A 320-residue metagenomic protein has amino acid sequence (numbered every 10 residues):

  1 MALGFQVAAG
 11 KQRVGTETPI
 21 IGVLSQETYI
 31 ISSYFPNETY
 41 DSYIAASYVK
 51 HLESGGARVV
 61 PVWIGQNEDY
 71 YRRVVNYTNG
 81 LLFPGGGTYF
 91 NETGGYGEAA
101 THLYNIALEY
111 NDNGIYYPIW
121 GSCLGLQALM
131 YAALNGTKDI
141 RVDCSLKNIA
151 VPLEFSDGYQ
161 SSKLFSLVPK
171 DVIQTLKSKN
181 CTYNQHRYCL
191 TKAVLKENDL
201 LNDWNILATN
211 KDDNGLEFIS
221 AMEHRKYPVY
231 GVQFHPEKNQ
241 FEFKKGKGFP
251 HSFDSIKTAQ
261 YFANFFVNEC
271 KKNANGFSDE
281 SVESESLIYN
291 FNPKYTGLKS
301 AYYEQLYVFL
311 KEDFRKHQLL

Functional and structural regions predicted by a protein language model:
M1-Y227, P236-L320: N-terminal beta1-alpha1 cap of cysteine-dependent amidohydrolase-like domains
Y230-V232: Rossmann-like dinucleotide-binding domain for NAD(H)/NADP(H)
